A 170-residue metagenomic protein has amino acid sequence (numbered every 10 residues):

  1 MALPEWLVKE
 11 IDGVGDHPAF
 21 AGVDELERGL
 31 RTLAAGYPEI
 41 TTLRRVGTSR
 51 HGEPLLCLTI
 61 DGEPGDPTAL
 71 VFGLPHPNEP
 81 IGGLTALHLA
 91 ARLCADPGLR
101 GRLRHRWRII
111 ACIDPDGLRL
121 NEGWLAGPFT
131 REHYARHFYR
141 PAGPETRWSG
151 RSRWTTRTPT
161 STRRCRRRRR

Functional and structural regions predicted by a protein language model:
M1-L56: Short glycine- and acidic-rich boundary segments immediately preceding or forming the N-terminal edge of structured
V46, L74, A111-D114: Active-site-proximal beta-strand/loop segments in catalytic clefts of secreted hydrolases
S49-H51, P77-P80: Gly/Ser/Thr-rich loops at beta-strand to alpha-helix junctions that form or flank small-molecule/cofactor-binding
C57-G65: Short beta-strand-to-loop junctions in surface cap/lid or active-site-entrance loops
T59-I60, V71, A111: Hydrophobic side chains in beta-strands
D66-P67, P80-L84, H88-R170: Active-site/substrate-binding loop(s) of hydrolase catalytic cores
P67-H76: Short beta-strand element of the alpha/beta-hydrolase
